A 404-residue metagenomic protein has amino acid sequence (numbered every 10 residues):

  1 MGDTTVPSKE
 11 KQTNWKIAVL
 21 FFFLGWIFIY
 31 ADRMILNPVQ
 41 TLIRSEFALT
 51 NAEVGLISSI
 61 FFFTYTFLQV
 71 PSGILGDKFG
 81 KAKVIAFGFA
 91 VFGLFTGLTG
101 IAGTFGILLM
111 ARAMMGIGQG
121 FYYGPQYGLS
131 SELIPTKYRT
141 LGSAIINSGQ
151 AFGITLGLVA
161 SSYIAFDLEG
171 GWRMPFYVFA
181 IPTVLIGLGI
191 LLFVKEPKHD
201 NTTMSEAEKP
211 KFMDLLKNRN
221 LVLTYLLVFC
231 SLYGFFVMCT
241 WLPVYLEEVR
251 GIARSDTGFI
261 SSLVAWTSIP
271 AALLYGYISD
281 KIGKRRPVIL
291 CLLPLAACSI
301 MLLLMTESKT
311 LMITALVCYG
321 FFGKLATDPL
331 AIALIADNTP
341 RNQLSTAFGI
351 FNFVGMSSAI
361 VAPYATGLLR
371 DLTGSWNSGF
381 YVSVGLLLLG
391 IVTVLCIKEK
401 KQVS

Functional and structural regions predicted by a protein language model:
D3-Q12, P197-T224: Juxtamembrane intracellular "pre-TM" segments in multi-pass secondary transporters
L36-N37, R219-L273, I332: Extracytoplasmic gate region of multi-pass secondary transporters
A48, G80, I101-I107, E169 (+3 more regions): Helix-breaking motifs and short loop linkers at transmembrane-helix boundaries and internal kinks in secondary membrane
F67-G106: Conserved MFS/SLC helix-loop-helix module at the cytosolic interface between two early adjacent transmembrane helices
K78-F89, K281-L293: Cytoplasmic membrane-interface "Motif A"-like loop-to-helix N-cap segments of 12-TM Major Facilitator Superfamily
A111-F152: Cytoplasmic helix-loop-helix junction between adjacent transmembrane helices in 12-TM secondary transporters
I146-L192: Helix-loop-helix hairpin linking two adjacent transmembrane segments in secondary transporters
R285-L334: C-terminal transmembrane helical hairpin of 12-TM major facilitator-type secondary transporters
